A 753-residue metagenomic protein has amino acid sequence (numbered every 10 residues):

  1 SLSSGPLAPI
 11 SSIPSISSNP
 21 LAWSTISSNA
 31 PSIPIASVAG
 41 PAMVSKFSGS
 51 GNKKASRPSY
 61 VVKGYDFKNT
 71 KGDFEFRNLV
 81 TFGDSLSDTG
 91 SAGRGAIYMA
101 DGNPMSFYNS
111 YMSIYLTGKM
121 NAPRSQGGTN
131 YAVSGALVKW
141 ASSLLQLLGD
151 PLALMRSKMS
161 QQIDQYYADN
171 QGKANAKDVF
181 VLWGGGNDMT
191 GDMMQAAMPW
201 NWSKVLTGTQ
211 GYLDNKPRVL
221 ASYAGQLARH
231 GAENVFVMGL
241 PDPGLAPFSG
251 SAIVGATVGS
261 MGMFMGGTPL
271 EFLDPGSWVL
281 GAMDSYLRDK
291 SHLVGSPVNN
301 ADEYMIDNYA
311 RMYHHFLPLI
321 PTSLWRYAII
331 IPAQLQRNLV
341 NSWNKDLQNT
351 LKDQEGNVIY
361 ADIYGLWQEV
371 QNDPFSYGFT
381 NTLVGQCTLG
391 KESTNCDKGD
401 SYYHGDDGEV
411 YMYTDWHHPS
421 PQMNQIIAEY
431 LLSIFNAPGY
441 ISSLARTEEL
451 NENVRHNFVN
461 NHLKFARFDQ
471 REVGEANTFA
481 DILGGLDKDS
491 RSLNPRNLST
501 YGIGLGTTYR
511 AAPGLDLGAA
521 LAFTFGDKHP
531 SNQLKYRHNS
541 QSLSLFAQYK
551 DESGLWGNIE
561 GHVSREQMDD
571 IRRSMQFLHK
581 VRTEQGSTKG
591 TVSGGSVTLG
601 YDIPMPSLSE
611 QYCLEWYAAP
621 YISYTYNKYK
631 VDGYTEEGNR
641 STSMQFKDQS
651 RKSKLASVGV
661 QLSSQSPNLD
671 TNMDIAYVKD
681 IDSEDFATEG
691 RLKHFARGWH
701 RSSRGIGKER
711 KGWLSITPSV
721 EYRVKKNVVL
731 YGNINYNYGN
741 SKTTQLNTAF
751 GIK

Functional and structural regions predicted by a protein language model:
P34-P41, N477-I482: Short, glycine/alanine-rich hydrophobic alpha-helices that insert into or span membranes
G40, K46-R471, G484-S490: Conserved active-site regions of diverse hydrolases
A132, V181-G185, G239, A520 (+2 more regions): Short beta-strand segments
T190-A197, S203-G211, F248-V254, P332-L335 (+6 more regions): Extracellular/periplasm-exposed beta-strand and loop segments of Gram-negative cell-envelope proteins, dominated by
Y430, T478, I482, Q541-Q548 (+1 more regions): Outer membrane beta-barrel transmembrane domains
A445-A618, N733-A749, K753: Outer membrane beta-barrel translocator domains of Type V secretion systems
